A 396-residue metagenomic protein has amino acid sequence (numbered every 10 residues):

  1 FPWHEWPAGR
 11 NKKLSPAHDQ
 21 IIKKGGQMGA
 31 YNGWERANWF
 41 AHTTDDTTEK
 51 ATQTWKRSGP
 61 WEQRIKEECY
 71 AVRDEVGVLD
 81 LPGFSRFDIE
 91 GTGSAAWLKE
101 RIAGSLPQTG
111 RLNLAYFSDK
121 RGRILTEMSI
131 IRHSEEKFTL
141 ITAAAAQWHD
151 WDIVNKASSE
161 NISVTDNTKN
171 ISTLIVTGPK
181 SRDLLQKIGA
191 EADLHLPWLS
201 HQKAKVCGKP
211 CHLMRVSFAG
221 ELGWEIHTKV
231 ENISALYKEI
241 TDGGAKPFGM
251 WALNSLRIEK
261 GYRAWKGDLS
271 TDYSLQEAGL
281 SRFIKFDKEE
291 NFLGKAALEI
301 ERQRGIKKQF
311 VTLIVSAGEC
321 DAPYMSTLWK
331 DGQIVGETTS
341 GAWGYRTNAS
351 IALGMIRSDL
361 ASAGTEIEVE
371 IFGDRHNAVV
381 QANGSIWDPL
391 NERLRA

Functional and structural regions predicted by a protein language model:
F1-A396: Glycine/proline-enriched, intrinsically flexible loops and inter-domain linkers
